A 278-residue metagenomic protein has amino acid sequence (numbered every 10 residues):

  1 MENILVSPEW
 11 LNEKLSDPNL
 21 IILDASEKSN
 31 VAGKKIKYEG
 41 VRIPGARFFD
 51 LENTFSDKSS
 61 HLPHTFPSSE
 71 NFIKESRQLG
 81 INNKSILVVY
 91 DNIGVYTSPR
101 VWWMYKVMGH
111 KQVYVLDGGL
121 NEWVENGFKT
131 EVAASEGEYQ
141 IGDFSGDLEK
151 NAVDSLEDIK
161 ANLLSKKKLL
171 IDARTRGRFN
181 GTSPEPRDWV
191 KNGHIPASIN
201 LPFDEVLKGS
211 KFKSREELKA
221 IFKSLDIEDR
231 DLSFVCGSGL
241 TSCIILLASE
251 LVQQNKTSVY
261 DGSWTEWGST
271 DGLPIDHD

Functional and structural regions predicted by a protein language model:
M1-D278: Cytosolic catalytic domains that perform sulfur/thiol-centered chemistry
